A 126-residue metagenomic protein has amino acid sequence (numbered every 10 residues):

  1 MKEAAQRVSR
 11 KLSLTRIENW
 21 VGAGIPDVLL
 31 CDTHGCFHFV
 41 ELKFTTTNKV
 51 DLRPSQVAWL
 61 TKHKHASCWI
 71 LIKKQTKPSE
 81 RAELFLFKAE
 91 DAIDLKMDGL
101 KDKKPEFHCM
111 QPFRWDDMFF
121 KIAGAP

Functional and structural regions predicted by a protein language model:
M1-W20, T33, A125-P126: Acidic-basic catalytic patches of nuclease active cores, encompassing PD-(D/E)XK and other metal-cofactor nuclease
Q6-L12, K62-W69: Structural alpha-beta junctions
I17, F39-L42, L71: Short, conserved beta-strand edge motifs with alternating hydrophobic and charged residues
G24: Beta-rich catalytic cores
V28-L30, C36-T46: Conserved catalytic cores of phosphodiester-cleaving nucleases, focusing on short active-site segments
T45-H63: Mg2+/Mn2+-dependent nuclease catalytic core
H63-D94: Nucleic-acid nuclease catalytic cores
D102-P126: Charged phosphate-binding loop/patch that engages nucleotide di/tri-phosphates or the phosphate backbone of nucleic
